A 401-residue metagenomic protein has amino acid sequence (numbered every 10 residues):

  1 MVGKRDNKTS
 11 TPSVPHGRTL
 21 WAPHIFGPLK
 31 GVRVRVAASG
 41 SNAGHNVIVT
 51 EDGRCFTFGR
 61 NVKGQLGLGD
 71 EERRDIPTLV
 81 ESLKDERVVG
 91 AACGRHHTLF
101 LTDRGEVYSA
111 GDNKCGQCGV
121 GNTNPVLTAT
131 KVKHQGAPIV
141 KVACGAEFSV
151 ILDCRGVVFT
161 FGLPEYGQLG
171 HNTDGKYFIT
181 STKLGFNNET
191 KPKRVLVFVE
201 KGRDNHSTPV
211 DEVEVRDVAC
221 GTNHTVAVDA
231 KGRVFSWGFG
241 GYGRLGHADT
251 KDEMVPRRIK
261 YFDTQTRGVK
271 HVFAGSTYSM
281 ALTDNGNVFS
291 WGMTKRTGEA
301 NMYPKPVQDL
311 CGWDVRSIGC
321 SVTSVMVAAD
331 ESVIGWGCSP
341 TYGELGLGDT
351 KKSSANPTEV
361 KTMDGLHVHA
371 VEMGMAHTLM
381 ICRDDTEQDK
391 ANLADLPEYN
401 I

Functional and structural regions predicted by a protein language model:
M1-I401: Eukaryote-biased RCC1-like beta-propeller repeat architecture
